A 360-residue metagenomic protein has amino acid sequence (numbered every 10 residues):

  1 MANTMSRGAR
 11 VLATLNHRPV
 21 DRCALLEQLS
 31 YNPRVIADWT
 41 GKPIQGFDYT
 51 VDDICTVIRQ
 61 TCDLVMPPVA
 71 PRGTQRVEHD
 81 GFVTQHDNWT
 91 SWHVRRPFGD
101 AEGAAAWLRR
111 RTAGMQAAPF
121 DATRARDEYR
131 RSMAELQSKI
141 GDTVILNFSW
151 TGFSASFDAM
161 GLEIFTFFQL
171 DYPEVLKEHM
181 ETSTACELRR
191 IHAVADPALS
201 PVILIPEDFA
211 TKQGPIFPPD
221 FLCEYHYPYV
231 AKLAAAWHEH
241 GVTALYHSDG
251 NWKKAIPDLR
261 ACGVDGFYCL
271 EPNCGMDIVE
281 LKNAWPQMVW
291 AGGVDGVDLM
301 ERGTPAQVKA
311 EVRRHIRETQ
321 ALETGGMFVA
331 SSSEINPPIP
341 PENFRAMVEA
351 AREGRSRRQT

Functional and structural regions predicted by a protein language model:
M1-G46, V94-A104, L108-T360: Active-site loop segments of alpha/beta catalytic cores
F47-P68, A193-A198: Catalytic domains of carbohydrate-active enzymes, especially glycoside hydrolases
M66, T84-Q85: N-terminal catalytic cores of secreted or lumenal carbohydrate-active enzymes
P68-P71, N251: Short, polar loop motifs at secondary-structure junctions
R72-G73, C274: Glycine-rich nucleotide phosphate-binding loop and flanking beta-alpha elements of Rossmann-like dinucleotide-binding
T74-R76, D80: An N-terminal assembly and electron-transfer interface module characteristic of large anaerobic redox and radical
H79, Q85-N88: Aromatic-residue-lined binding/catalytic grooves and analogous aromatic/hydrophobic interfacial grooves in multimeric
G81, W92-H93: Aromatic- and Lys/Arg-enriched surface recognition patch
